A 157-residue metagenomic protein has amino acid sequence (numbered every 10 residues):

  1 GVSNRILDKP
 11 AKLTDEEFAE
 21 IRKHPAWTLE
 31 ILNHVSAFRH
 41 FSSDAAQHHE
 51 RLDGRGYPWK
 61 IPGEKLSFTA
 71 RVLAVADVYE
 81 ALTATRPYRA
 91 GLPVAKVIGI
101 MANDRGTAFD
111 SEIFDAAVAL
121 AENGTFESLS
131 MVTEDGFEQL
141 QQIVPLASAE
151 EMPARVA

Functional and structural regions predicted by a protein language model:
G1-A157: Metal-dependent catalytic cores of enzymes that make or break cyclic nucleotides and related phosphoester linkages
